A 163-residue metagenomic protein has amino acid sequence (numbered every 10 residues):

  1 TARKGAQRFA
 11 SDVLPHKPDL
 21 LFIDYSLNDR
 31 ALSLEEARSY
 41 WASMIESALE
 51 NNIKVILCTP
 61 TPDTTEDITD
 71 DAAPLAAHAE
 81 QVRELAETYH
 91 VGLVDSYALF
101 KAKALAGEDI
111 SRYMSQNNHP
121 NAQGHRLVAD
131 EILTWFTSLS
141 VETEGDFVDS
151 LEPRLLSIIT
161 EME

Functional and structural regions predicted by a protein language model:
K4-E163: Alpha-helical cap/lid subdomain in secreted, periplasmic, or secretory-pathway luminal O-acyl-processing enzymes
